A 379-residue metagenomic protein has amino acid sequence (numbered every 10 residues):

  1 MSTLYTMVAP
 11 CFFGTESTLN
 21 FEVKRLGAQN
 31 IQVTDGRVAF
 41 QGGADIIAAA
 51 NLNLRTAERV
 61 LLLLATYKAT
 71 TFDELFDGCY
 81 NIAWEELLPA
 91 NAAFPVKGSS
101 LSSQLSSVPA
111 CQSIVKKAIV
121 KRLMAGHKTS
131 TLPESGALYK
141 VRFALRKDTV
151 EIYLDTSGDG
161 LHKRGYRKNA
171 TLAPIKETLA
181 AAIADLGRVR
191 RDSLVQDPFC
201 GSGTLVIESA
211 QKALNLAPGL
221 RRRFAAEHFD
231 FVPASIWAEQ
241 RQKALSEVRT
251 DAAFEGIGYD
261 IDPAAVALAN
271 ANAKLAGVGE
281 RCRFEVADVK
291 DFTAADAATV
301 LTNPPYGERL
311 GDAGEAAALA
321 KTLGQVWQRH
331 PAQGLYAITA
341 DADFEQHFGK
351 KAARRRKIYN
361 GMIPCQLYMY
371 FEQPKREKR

Functional and structural regions predicted by a protein language model:
S2-A137, R379: Non-catalytic nucleic-acid substrate-recognition regions in nucleic-acid-modifying enzymes
A49-T56, D159-R164, K168, P374-R379: Flexible, glycine-/basic-rich loop-and-beta segments that form/coincide with the SAM-dependent methyltransferase
L101-Q104, G160, P305-R309: A short, flexible beta-alpha/helix-coil linker loop
V141-S157, Y368: C-terminal edge-of-domain segments
I152-L186: SAM-dependent Rossmann-like transferase core, predominantly class I methyltransferases with a strong bias toward
I175-T293, E308-R309, A313-A317: Conserved S-adenosyl-L-methionine
E285-R379: C-terminal catalytic and target-recognition region of SAM-dependent MTase-like enzymes, primarily methyltransferases
